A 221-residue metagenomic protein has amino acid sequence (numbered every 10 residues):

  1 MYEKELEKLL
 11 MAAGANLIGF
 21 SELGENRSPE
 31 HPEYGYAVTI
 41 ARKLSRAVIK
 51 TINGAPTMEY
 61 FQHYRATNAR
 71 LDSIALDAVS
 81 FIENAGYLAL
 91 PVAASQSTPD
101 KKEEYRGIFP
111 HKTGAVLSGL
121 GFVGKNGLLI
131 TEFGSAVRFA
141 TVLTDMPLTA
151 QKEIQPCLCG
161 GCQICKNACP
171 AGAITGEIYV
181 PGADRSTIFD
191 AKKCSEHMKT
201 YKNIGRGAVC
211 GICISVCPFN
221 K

Functional and structural regions predicted by a protein language model:
M1-N68, S73: Non-catalytic, usually N-terminal nucleic-acid engagement modules in DNA/RNA processing proteins
A66-K221: Catalytic cores of enzyme domains
